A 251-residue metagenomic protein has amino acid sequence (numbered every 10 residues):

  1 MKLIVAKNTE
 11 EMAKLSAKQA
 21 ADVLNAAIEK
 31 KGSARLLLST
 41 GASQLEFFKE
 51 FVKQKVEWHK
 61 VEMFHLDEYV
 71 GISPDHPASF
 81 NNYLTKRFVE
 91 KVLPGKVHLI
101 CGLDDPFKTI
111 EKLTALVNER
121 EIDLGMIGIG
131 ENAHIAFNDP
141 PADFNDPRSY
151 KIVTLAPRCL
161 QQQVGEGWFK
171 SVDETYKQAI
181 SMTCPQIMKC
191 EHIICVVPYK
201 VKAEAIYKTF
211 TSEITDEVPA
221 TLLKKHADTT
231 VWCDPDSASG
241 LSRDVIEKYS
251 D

Functional and structural regions predicted by a protein language model:
M1-L36, F107: N-terminal glycine-/serine-/threonine-rich phosphate-binding loop
N25-Q54: Glycine-rich N-terminal segment of FAD-binding domains in flavoprotein oxidoreductases, spanning the beta-loop-helix
S33-S43, L116-D143: A glycine-rich beta-strand to alpha-helix segment that forms a phosphate/ribose-binding loop at ligand/cofactor sites
L37-G41, H65, I100, M126-I129 (+2 more regions): Short beta-strand segments
W58-M126, S250: Ligand-binding beta-strand-loop-alpha-helix segment within the catalytic cores of soluble metabolic enzymes
I110-E111, A136-P141, D146-R148, A205-T209 (+1 more regions): A short secondary-structure junction signal
A136-M182: Class I SAM-dependent methyltransferase SAM-binding "motif I" and its flanking Rossmann-like core
M182-P185, K189-D251: ATP/nucleoside-binding phosphotransfer catalytic cores, i.e., glycine-rich phosphate-binding loops
